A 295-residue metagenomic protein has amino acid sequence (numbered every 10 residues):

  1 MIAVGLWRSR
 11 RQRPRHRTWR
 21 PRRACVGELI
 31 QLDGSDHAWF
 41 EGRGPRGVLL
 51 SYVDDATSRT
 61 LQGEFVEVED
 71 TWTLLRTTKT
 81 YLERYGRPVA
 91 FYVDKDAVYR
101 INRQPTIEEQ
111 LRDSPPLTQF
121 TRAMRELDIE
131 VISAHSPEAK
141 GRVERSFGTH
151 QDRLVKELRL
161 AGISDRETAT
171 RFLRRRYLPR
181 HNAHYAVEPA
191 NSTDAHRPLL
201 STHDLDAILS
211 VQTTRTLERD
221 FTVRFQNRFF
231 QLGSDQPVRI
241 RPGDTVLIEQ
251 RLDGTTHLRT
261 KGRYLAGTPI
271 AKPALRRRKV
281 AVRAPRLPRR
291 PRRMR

Functional and structural regions predicted by a protein language model:
M1-A38, I107-P115, D194-L205: Basic, flexible linker segments flanking DNA-binding modules in nucleic acid-interacting mobile-element proteins
W19-P21, D33, D94, K140 (+1 more regions): Residue-level detector of functionally special positions within alpha-helical transmembrane segments of multi-pass
G27-I30, V48, R228, P242-D244: Short beta-strand or tight-loop elements that sit immediately N-terminal to catalytic metal-binding acidic residues
G34-E83, R87-Y92, D96-V98, N102 (+1 more regions): A short, conserved beta-strand element enriched in hydrophobic/aromatic residues
Y92-L117, S136-V143: Acidic, metal-coordinating catalytic cores used for nucleic-acid/nucleotide bond scission and strand-transfer chemistry
D113, Q119-N191, A195-A207, L247 (+1 more regions): Charged alpha-helix within mobile-element recombinases
R176-R295: C-terminal, beta-rich DNA-binding module of retroviral/retroelements integrases
